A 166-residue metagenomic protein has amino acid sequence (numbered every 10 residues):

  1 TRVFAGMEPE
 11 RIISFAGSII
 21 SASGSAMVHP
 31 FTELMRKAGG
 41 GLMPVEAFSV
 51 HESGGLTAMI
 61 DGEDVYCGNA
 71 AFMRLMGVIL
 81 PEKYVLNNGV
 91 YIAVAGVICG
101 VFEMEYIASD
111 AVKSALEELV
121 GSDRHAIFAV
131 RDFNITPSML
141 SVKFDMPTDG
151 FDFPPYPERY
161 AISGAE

Functional and structural regions predicted by a protein language model:
R2-I12, G77, S109-E118: A short, polar/charged loop-to-alpha-helix boundary motif
F4-E52, L56, I60, T136-P137: ATP-binding catalytic core of ATPases
E52, Y84-L86: Short, small/polar residue-rich loop motifs at catalytic or cofactor-binding pockets
G62, C99-E166: Conserved ATP-binding TGD loop and adjacent catalytic N/P-domain core of P-type ATPases
G89-V90, A126: Hydrophobic anchor at the start of a short beta-strand that flanks the dinucleotide cofactor-binding loop
G96: Flexible loop/N-cap segments at domain edges
